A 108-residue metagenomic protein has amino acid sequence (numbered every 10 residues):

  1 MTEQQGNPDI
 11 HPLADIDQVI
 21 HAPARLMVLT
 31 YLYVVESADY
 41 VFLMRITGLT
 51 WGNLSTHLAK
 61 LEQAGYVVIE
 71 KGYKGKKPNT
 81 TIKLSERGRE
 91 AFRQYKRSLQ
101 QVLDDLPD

Functional and structural regions predicted by a protein language model:
T2-L13, T30, R89-D108: Amphipathic alpha-helical dimerization/coiled-coil segments that flank or bridge DNA-binding/regulatory modules
H11-N53, K74-K83: N-terminal helix-turn-helix DNA-binding core of bacterial DNA-binding proteins
L58-A59: Short, hydrophobic-biased segments on the C-terminal half of alpha helices that form "recognition helices"
G65: Glycine-centered, phosphate/nucleic-acid-interacting loop/turn motifs that mediate DNA/RNA or nucleotide
I69: Short beta-strand "wing" residues that participate in macromolecule-binding interfaces
L84-G88: Accessory beta->alpha helical hairpin/"wing" motif in late/C-terminal subdomains of nucleic-acid enzymes
